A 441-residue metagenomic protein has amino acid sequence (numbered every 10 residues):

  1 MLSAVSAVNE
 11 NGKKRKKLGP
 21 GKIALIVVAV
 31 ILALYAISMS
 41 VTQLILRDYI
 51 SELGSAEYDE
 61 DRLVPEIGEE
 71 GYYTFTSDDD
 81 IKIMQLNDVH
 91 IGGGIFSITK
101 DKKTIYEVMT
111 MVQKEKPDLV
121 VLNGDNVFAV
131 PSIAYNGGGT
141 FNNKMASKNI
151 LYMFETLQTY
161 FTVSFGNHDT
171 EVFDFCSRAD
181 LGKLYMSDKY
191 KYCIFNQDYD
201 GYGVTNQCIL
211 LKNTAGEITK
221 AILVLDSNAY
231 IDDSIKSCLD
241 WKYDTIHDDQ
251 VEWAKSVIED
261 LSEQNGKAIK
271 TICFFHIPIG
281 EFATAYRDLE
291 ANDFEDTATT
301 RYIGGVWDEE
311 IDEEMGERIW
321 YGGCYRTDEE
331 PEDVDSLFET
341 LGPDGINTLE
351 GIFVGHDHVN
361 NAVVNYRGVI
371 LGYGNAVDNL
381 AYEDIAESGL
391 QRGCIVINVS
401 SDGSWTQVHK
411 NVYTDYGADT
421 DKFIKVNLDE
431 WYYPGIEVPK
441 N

Functional and structural regions predicted by a protein language model:
N11-A33: N-terminal Sec-pathway targeting helices
T42-K144: N-terminal active-site segment of His-dependent metallophosphoesterases
D48-Y72, F141, M145-G266, V396: Extended active-site neighborhood of metal-dependent phosphoesterases/phosphodiesterases
D80-G93, T219-A229, D233, F274 (+1 more regions): Active-site-proximal beta-strand elements of phosphoester/diester hydrolases
G92-G94, F128-P131, V163-F175, Y230-D233 (+4 more regions): Active-site environment of divalent metal-dependent phosphoester hydrolases
I222-D328: Active-site-proximal loop/helix segment associated with metal-binding centers of metalloenzymes
L261-S262, N375-A381, E387-S388, I395-N441: A short C-terminal boundary segment appended to hydrolase-like catalytic domains
D293-D296, T300-N398: Conserved beta-sheet core of the metallophosphoesterase superfamily
